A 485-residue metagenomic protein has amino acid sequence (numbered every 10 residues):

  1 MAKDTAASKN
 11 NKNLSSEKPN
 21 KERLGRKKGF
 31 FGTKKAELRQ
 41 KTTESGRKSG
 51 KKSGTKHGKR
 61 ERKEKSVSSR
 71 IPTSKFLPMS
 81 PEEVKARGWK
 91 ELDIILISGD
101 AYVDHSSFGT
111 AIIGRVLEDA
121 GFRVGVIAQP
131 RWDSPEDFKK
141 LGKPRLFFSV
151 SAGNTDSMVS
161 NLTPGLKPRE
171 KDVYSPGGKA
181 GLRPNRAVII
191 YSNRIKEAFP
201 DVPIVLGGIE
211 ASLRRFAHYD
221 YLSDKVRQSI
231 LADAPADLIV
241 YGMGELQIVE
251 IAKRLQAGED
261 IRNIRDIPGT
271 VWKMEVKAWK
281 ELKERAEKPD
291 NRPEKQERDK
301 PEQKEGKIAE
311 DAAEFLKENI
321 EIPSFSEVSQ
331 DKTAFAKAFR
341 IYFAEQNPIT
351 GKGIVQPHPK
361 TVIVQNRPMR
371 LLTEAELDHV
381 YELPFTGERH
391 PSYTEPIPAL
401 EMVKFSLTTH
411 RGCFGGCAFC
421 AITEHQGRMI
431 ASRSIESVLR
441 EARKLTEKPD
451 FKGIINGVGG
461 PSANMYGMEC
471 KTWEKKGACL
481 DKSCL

Functional and structural regions predicted by a protein language model:
A2-K3, K56-K59, E64-T110, D119-F147 (+7 more regions): Conserved Radical SAM active-site core
D4-E61: Intrinsically disordered, Lys/Arg-rich low-complexity segments
M79, M243, Q330, L371-A375 (+2 more regions): Short coil/turn linker and secondary-structure boundary residues
E83, A101, G109, A128-H358: Glycine-rich beta-alpha loop elements in corrinoid/cobalamin-binding modules across cobalamin-dependent enzymes
V116: Rossmann-fold NAD(P)-dependent oxidoreductase module
K253, D378, R440: Replace "anionic and nucleotidyl ligands
S324-V403: Ferredoxin-type iron-sulfur electron-transfer modules and their immediate structural context
